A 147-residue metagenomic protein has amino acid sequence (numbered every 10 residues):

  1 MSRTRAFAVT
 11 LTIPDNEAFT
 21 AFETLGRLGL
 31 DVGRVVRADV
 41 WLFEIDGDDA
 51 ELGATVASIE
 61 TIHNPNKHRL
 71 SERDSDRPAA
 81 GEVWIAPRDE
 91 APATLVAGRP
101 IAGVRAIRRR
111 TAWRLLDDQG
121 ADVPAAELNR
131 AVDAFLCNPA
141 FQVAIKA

Functional and structural regions predicted by a protein language model:
M1-A147: Core nucleic-acid recognition elements
